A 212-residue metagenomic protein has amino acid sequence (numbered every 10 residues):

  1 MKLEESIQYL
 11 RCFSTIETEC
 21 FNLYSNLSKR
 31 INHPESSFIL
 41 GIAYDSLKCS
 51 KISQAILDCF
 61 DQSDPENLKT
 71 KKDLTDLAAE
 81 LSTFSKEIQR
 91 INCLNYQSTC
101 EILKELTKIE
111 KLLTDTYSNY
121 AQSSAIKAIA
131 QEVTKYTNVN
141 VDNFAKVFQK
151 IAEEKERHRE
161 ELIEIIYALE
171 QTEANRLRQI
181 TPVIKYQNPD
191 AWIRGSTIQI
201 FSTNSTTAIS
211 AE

Functional and structural regions predicted by a protein language model:
M1-E212: Non-heme di-metal
